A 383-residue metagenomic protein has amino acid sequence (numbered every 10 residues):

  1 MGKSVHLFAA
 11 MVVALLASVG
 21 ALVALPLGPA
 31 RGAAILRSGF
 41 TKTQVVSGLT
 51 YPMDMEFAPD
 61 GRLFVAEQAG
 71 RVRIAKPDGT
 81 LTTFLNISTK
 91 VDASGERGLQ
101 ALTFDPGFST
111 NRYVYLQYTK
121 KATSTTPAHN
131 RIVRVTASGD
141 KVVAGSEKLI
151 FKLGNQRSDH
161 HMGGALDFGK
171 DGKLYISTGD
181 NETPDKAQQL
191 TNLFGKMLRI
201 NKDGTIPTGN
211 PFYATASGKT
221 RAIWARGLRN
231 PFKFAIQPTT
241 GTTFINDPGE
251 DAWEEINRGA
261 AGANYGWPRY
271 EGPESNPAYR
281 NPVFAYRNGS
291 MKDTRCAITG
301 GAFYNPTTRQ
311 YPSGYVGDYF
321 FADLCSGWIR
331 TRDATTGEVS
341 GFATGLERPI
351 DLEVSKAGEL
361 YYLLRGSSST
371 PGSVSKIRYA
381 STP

Functional and structural regions predicted by a protein language model:
M1-V5: N-terminal secretory signal peptides that target proteins for export/translocation
H6-L22: Sec-dependent N-terminal signal peptides
V19-S38: C-terminal region of N-terminal signal peptides and the immediate post-cleavage residues of exported proteins
G32-P184, K233-G249, T294-G337, G358-Y379: Acidic, Gly/Ser/Thr-rich repeat motifs that build Ca2+-stabilized beta-propeller blades
T82-R97, S146-M162, K202-W224, W267-D293: Surface-exposed loop and turn segments in beta-propeller and other repeat-based domains that flank or scaffold
N130-G139, L190-D203, G259: Beta-propeller blade signature
S217-E255: Repeat-solenoid scaffold signature
E338-K356: Conserved blade-ending motifs and adjacent loop-strand segments that build the rim/top face of beta-propeller domains
